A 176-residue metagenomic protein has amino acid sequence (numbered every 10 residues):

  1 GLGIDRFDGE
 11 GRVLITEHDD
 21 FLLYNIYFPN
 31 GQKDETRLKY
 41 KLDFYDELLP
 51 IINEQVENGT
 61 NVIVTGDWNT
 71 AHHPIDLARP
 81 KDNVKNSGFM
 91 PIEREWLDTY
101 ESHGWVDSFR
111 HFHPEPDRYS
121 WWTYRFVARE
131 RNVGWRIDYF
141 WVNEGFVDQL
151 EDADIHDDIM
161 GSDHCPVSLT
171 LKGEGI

Functional and structural regions predicted by a protein language model:
G1-Q32: Structured beta-strand-rich core segments of catalytic domains in phosphoester-bond hydrolases
I4, P29-Y45, D82-K85: Surface-exposed cleft-lining segments at the edges of enzyme active sites
I4-R6, R129-N132, D157-M160: Short Gly/Pro-enriched turn/cap motifs at secondary-structure boundaries
E10-I15, R136-D138, H164-S168: Short hydrophobic/aromatic beta-strand or adjacent loop that forms the aromatic wall/cage of a ligand/substrate-binding
T16-D19, N143-E144, L169-E174: Active-site beta-strand termini and strand-to-loop segments that position acidic
F44-V133, I137: Metal-dependent phosphoesterases centered on the DNase I-like endonuclease/exonuclease/phosphatase
D154-I176: Surface polyanion/phosphate-binding segment centered on an Asp-His-Pro turn
